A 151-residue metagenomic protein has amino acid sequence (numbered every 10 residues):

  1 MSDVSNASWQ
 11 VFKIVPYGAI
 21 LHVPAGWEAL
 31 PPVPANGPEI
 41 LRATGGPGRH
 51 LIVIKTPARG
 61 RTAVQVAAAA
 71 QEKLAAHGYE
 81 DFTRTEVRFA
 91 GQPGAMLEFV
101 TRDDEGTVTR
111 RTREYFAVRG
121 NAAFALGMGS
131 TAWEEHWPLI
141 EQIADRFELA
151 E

Functional and structural regions predicted by a protein language model:
M1-V4: N-terminal low-complexity, Pro/Thr-rich disordered segments that flank secretion/membrane-targeting signals
A7-V11, E141-A144: Acidic/histidine-enriched, beta-strand-rich ligand/metal-binding domains
S8-A68: Secretory pathway targeting signatures of secreted, lumenal, and periplasmic proteins
G26, T44-G48, A90-Q92, A117-A123: Short, solvent-exposed coil/turn segments at beta-strand boundaries
W27, F124-E151: Surface-exposed amphipathic alpha-helical segments
P32-V33, A63-Q65, G106-V108, E135-Q142: A short, polar/proline- and glycine-enriched secondary-structure boundary/capping micro-motif
G46, T56-A58, G120-N121, G129-A132: Short, flexible beta-strand-to-coil junctions
A68-R119: Signature of long, low-cysteine stretches enriched in small and polar/charged residues
